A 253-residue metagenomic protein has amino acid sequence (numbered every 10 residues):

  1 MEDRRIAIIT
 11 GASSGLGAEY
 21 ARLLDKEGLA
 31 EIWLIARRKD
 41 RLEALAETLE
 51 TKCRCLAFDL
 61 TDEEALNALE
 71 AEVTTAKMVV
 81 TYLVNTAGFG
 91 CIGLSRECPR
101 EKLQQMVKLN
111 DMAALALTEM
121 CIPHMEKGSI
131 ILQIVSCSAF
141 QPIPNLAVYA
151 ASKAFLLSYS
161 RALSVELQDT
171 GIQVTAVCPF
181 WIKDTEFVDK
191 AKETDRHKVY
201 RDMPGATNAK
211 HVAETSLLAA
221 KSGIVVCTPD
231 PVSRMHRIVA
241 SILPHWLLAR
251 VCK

Functional and structural regions predicted by a protein language model:
S13-S14: Conserved glycine-rich cofactor-binding loop
L29-L45: Conserved glycine-rich Rossmann-like NAD(P)H-binding loop of the short-chain dehydrogenase/reductase
T86-C91: Conserved NAD(P)H cofactor-binding loop of Rossmann-fold oxidoreductase domains
L94-S95, P99-Q104: Substrate-binding pocket helix/loop in short-chain dehydrogenase/reductase
T118, S152: Active-site helix of classical SDR
S136: Residue(s) in the substrate-gating loop at a strand-loop-helix junction that position the organic substrate next
V165, D169-P231: SDR active-site lid
